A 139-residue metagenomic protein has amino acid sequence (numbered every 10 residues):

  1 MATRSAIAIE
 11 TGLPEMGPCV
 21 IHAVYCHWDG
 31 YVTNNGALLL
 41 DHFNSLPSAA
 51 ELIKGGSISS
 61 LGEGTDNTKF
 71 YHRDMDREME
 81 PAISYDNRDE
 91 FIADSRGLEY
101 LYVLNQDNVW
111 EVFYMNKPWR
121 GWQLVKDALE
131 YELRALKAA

Functional and structural regions predicted by a protein language model:
M1-A6, H27-N34: His-enriched metal-coordination microenvironments in redox/metal-binding proteins
T3, I21, L98: Residues that flank catalytic or metal-binding motifs in active/ligand-binding sites
R4-I9, Y102: Short beta-strand scaffold segments in enzyme catalytic cores
E10-P18, L104-N108: Short acidic-glycine loop/turn motifs at beta-strand connectors
L13, D29, N116: A broadly conserved detector of short glycine/acidic/proline-rich loop/turn motifs that flank catalytic sites and bind
G17-G30: Catalytic Cys-His active-site segments of thiol-dependent hydrolases/isopeptidases
N35-L39: Cysteine protease-like catalytic core of ubiquitin/ubiquitin-like
D41-A139: Low-complexity intrinsically disordered segments
